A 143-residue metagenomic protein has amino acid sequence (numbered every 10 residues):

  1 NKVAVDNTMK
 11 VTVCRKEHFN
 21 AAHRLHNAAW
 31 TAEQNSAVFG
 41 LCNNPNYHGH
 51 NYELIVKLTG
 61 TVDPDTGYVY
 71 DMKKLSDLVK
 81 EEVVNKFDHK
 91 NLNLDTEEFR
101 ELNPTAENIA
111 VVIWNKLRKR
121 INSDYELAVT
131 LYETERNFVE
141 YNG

Functional and structural regions predicted by a protein language model:
V3-G143: Charge-rich, low-complexity N-terminal segments
